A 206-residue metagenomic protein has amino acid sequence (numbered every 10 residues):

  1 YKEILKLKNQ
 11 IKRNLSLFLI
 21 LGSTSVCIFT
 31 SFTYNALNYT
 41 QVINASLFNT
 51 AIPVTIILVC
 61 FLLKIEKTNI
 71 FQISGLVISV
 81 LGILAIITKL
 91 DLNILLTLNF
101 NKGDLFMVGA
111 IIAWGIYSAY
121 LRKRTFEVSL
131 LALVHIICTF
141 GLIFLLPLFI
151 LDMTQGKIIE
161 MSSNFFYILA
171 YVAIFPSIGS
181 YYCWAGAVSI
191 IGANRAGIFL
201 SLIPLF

Functional and structural regions predicted by a protein language model:
Y1-E3, I52-V77, L205-F206: C-terminal transmembrane-helix exit sites in multi-pass transporters
K2-N49, A85, A173-I191: Specific transmembrane alpha-helical segments of multi-pass solute transporters/efflux pumps, especially DMT/EamA
K6-L7, L37-N38, I87-F100, I150-L169: Membrane-interface helix termini and inter-helical loops of multi-pass transporters
K12-I20, T68-V80, V128-I137, G192: Cytoplasmic-side transmembrane-helix entry/capping segments in multi-pass membrane proteins
G22-C27, S31, P53-L58, L84 (+4 more regions): Hydrophobic/small/kink-forming positions within alpha-helical transmembrane segments of polytopic membrane proteins
N35-P53, F100-A113, S162-S177: Structural signature of hydrophobic alpha-helical transmembrane segments
I56-L58, L62, N93-M153, C183: Transmembrane alpha-helical segments that form core, pore/gating elements of small-molecule transporters/exporters
T68-L90, L145, S201: Hydrophobic transmembrane alpha-helices of multi-pass small-molecule transport proteins
